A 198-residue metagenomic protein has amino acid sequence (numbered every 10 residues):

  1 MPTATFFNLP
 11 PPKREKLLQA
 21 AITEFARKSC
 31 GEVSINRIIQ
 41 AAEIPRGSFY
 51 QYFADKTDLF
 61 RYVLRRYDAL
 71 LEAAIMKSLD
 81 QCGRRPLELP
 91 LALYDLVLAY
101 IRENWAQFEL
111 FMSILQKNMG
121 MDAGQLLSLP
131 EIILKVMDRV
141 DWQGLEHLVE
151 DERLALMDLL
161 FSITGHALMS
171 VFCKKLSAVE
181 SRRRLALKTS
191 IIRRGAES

Functional and structural regions predicted by a protein language model:
M1-K28, R37: Basic, helix-initiating cap at the start of DNA-binding domains
P12, A20-T23, R27, A41 (+4 more regions): Alpha-helical structural segments
K16, K28-D58, Y62: Helix-turn-helix
F53, F60-A74, N104, F108-F111 (+1 more regions): Alpha-helical DNA-contacting segments of helix-turn-helix folds
A69, N118-D158: Amphipathic alpha-helical packing segments from all-alpha helical-bundle domains
R84-E103, D158, R182, A186 (+1 more regions): Amphipathic alpha-helical segments that line or abut small-molecule/effector binding pockets and mediate allosteric
L89-G124, L134-D138, S162, H166-K174: Amphipathic alpha-helical segments used for helix-helix packing
R139-W142, S170-S198: C-terminal peripheral helix-coil segments that are non-catalytic and often amphipathic
